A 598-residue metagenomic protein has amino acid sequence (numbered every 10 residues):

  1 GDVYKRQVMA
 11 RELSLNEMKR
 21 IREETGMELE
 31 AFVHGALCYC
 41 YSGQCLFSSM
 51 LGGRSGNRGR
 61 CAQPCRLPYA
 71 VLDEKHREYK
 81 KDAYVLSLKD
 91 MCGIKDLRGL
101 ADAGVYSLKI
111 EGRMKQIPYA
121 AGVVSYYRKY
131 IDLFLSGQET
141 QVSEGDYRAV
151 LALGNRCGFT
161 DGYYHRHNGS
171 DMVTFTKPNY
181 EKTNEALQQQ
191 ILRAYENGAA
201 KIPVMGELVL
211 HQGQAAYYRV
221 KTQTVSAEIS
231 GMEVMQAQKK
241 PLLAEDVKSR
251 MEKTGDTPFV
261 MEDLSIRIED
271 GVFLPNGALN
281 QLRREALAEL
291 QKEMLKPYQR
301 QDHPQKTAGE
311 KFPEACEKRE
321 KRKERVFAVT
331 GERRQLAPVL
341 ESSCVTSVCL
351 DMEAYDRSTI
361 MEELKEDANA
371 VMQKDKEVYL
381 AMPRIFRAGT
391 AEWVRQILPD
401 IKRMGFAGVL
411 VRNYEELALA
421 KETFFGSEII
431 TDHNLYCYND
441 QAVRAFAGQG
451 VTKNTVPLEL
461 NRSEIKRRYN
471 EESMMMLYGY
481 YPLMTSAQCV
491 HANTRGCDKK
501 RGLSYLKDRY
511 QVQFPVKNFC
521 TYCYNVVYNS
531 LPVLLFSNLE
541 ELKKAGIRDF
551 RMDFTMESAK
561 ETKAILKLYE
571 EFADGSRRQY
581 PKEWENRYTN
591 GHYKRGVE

Functional and structural regions predicted by a protein language model:
G1-D2: Well-ordered mid-protein domain cores that form the structural environment of catalytic cofactors
K5-H433, C437-E598: Surface-exposed amphipathic alpha-helical tracts and adjacent flexible/coil segments at the periphery of soluble enzymes
